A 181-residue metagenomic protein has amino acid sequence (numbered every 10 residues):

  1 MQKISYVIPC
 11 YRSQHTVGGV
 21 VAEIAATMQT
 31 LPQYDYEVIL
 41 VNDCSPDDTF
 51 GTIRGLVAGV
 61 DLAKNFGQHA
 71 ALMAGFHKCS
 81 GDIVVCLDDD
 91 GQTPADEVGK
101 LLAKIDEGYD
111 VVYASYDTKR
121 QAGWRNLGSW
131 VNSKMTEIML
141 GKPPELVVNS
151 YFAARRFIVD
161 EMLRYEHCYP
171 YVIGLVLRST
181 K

Functional and structural regions predicted by a protein language model:
K3-S5, E37: Cell-envelope/extracellular polymer assembly enzymes that use nucleotide-activated donors
S13-Q29: Short, well-formed alpha-helical segments that are part of the catalytic scaffolds of diverse glycosyltransferases
H15-G19, D47-G51, A70: Residue-level preference for short helical/loop micro-motifs built around acidic side chains
M28-Y34, G55-V57: Short helix-capping segments at alpha-helix termini
P32-C44, D61: Short beta-strand/loop segment that forms part of the nucleotide-sugar
N42-G51, G91-Q92: A conserved acidic beta->alpha catalytic loop
L62-K64, Q68-K78, Q92-P170, L175: Acceptor/aglycone-binding surface of glycosyltransferases and processive sugar-polymer synthases
V84: Short aromatic/hydrophobic "clamp" motif used to bind/position activated sugar donors
